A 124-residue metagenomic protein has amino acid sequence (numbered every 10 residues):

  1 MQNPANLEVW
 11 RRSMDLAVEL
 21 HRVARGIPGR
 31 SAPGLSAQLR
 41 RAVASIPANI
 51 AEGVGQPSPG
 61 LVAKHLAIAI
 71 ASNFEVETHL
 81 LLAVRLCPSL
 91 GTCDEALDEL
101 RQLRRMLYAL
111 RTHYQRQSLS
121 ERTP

Functional and structural regions predicted by a protein language model:
M1-P124: Short, C-terminally biased terminal segments at protein or domain edges
